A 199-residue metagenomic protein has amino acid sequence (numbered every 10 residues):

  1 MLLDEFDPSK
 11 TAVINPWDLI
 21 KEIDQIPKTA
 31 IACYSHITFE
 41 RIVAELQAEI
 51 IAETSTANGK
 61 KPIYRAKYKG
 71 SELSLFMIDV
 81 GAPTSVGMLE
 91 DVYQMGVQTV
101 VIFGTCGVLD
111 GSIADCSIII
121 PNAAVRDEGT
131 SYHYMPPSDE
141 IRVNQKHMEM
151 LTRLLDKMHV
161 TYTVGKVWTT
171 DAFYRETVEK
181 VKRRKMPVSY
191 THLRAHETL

Functional and structural regions predicted by a protein language model:
M1-I141, Q145, E149: Metabolite-binding pocket within alpha/beta catalytic cores that recognizes anionic/polar moieties
G70, G96, H159, P187-V188: Glycine-centered loop/turn motif at secondary-structure junctions
L75, V100, Y162-V164, Y190: Conserved beta-strand scaffold positions in the cores of enzyme catalytic domains, especially in NTP/NDP-utilizing
N122, S189-Y190: Gly/Ser/Thr-rich active-site loops/lids in small-molecule metabolic enzymes that frequently grip phosphoryl groups
A124-V125, V167, A195: Hydrophobic pocket-lining residues within nucleotide cofactor-binding pockets
Q145-P187: Active-site rim beta-loop-alpha module in soluble metabolic enzymes
T191-L199: Conserved small/polar residues in nucleotide/adenosyl-binding loops
